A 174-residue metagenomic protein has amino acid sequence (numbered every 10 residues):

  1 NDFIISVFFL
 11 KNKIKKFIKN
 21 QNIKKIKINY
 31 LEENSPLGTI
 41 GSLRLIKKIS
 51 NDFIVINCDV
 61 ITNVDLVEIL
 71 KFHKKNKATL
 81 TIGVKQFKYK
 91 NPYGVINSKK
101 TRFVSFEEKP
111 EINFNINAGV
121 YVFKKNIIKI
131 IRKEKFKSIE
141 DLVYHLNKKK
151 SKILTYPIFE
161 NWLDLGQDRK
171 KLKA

Functional and structural regions predicted by a protein language model:
N1-N57, I61, E68, E134: Conserved N-terminal catalytic core of the sugar/cofactor nucleotidyltransferase
I14, I46, D59, H73 (+3 more regions): Residue-level signal for inorganic ion chemistry
N20-K24, N97-S98, H145-K148: Short, conserved catalytic or adaptor-binding loops enriched in Gly and charged residues
Y30, L80, I153-T155: Conserved beta-strand scaffold positions in the cores of enzyme catalytic domains, especially in NTP/NDP-utilizing
E33, S50, K77-A78, K150-S151: Short, high-confidence coil segments that cap the C-terminus of an alpha-helix and link into the following beta-strand
I54, I61, V67-K74, F87-K90 (+1 more regions): Catalytic-core segments of class I nucleotidyltransferases/pyrophosphorylases that form NMP-activated intermediates
N76-Q86: A short, conserved acidic/glycine-rich loop-to-beta-strand motif that forms the donor nucleotide-sugar/metal
